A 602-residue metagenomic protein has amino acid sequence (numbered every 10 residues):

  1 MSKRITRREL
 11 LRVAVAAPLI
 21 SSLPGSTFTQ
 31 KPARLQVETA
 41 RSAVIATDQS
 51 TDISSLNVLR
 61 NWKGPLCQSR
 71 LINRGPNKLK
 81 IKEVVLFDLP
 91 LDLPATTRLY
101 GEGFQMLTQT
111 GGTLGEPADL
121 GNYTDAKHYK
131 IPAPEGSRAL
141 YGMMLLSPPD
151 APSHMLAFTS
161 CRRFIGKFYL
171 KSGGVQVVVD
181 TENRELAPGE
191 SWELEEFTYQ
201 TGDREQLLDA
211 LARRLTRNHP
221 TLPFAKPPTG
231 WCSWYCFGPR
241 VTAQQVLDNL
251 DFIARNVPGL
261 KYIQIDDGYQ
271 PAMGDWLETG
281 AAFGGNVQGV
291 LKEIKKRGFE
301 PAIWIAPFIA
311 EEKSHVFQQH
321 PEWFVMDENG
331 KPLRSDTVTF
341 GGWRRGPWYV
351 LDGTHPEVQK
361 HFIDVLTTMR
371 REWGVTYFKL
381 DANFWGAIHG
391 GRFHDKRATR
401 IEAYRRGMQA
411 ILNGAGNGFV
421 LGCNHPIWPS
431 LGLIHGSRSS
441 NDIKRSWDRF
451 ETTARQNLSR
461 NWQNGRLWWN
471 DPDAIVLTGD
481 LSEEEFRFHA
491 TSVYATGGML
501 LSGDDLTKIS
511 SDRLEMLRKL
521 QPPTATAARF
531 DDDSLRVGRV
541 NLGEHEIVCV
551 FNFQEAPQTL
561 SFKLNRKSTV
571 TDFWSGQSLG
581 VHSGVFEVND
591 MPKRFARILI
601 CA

Functional and structural regions predicted by a protein language model:
S2-A17: N-terminal secretory signal peptides and thylakoid transit peptides that target proteins across membranes
Q30-F164: Polysaccharide-binding surfaces and accessory modules of carbohydrate-active proteins
H128-P227, D480: Beta-strand-rich recognition/accessory modules
L140, V493-T496, L501, D531-R566: Carbohydrate-binding surface patches
P227-W231, C236-I363, W385-R392: Aromatic-lined carbohydrate-binding/catalytic grooves of carbohydrate-active enzymes
Q318-K360, I401-I509: Glycan-recognition surfaces
H355-F378: An active-site-proximal structural segment forming one wall of the substrate-binding cleft that immediately precedes
H582-A602: C-terminal beta-strand-rich structural cap/linker in extracellular carbohydrate-active enzymes
